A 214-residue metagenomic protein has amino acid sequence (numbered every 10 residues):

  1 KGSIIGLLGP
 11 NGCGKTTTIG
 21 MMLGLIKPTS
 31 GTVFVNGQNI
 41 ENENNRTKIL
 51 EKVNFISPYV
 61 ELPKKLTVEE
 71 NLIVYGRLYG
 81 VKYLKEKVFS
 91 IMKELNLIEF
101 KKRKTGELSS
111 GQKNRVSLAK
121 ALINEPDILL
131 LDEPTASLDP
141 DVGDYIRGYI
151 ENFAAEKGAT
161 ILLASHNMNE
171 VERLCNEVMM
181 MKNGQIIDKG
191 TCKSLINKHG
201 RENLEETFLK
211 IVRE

Functional and structural regions predicted by a protein language model:
G31-N42, K48-I49: Conserved ABC transporter NBD signature motif
I73, R77-F100: Conserved ABC ATPase "signature" region
K104-L108: Conserved ABC ATPase signature
E125: Conserved catalytic motifs of ABC-family nucleotide-binding domains
L129-D132: Catalytic Walker B motif of ABC-type/P-loop ATPase nucleotide-binding domains
D144-E156: Helical segment within the ABC ATPase nucleotide-binding domain
